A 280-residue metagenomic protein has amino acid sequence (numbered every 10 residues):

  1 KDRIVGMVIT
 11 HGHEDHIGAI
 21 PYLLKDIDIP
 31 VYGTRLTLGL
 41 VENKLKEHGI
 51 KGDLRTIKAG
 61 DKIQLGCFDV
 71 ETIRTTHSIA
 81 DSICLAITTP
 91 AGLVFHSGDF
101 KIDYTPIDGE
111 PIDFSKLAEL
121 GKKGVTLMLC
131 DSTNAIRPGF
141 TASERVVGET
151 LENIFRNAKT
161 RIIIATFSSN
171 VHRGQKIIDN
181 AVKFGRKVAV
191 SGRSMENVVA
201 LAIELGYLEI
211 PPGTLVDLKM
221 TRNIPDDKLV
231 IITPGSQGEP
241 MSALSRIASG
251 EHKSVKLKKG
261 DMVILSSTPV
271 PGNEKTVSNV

Functional and structural regions predicted by a protein language model:
K1-V8, H13-I224, E239-K256, G272-N279: His/Asp/Glu-rich metal-coordinating catalytic cores of metallo-dependent phosphodiesterases/hydrolases acting on
V5, T126, L229, D261-I264: Conserved acidic residues
E71, I232-T233, I264: Residues in well-ordered beta-strands of folded domains
V188, L265-S266: Gly/His-enriched, cation/cofactor- and phosphate-binding structural elements
K228-Q237: Conserved two-lobed SF2 helicase motor
G235-S236, S267-P271: Aromatic- and Gly/Pro-rich donor/ligand-binding loops that form nucleotide- or phosphate-bearing donor binding pockets
